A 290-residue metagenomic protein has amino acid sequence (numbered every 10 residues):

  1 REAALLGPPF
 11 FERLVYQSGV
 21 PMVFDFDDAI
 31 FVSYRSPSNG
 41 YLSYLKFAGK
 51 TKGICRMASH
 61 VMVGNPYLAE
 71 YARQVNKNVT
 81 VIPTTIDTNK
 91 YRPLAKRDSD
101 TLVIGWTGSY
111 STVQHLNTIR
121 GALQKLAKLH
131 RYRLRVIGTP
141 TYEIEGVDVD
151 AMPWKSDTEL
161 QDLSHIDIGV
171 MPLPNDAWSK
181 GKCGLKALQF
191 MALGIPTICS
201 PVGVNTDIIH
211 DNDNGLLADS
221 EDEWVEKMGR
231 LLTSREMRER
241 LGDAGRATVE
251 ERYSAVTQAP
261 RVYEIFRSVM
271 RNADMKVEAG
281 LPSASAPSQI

Functional and structural regions predicted by a protein language model:
R1-L5: Short His-centered aromatic/hydrophobic patch
L6-F24, I30, Y41-V61: Membrane-proximal helix-turn-helix segments that form the acceptor-binding/catalytic region of lipid-linked
Y67, T85: Carbohydrate-associated surface elements
D87-Y91, R97-H165: Conserved catalytic-core segment of nucleotide-activated headgroup transferases in glycan assembly
Q114, D150, S156-A192, C199-D207: Nucleotide-sugar-dependent
H210-D222, R230-E236: Conserved acidic donor-binding segment of nucleotide-sugar-dependent glycosyltransferases
R230, M237-R252, Q258-E264, S268: A short, well-ordered alpha-helix in the C-terminal region of glycosyltransferases
A255-I290: C-terminal alpha-helical cap of glycosyltransferases
